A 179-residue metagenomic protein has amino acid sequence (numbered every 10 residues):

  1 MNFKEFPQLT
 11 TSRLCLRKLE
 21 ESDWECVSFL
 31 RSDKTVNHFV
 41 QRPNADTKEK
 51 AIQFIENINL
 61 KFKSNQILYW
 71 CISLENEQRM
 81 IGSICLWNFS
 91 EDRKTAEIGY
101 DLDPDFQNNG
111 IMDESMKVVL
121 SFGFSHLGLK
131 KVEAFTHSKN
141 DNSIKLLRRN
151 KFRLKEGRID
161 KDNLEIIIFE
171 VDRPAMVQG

Functional and structural regions predicted by a protein language model:
M1-H38, Y69, S73-G179: Acyl-donor (CoA/ACP) binding surface of acyl/acetyltransferases
N37-N57, L68: Conserved GNAT-fold acetyl-CoA-binding loop/helix
L60-N65: Short loop/turn motifs at secondary-structure junctions and domain boundaries
